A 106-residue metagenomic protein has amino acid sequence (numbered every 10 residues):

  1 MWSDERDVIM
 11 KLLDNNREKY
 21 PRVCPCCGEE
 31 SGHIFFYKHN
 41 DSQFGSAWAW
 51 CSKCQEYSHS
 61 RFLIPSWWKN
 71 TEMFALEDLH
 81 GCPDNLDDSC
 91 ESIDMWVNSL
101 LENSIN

Functional and structural regions predicted by a protein language model:
M1-Y20, F62-N106: Short, intrinsically disordered terminal segments enriched in charged and Pro/Gly residues
R17, G28-E29: N-terminal ordered "arm"
Y20-V23, W48: Residues immediately within or flanking Cys/His clusters that coordinate Zn2+ in small zinc-binding modules
C24-C27, C51: Short cysteine-rich clusters marking metal-coordination/redox-active sites
E29-H33, H59: Short functional micro-motifs and their immediate structural scaffolds
F36-Y37, L63: Surface loops and adjacent helix of pleckstrin homology
Y37-W48: Short linker/helix segments within small regulatory modules
S46-E56: Short beta-strand-alpha-helix junction that forms the catalytic/metal-binding core of metal-dependent nuclease domains
